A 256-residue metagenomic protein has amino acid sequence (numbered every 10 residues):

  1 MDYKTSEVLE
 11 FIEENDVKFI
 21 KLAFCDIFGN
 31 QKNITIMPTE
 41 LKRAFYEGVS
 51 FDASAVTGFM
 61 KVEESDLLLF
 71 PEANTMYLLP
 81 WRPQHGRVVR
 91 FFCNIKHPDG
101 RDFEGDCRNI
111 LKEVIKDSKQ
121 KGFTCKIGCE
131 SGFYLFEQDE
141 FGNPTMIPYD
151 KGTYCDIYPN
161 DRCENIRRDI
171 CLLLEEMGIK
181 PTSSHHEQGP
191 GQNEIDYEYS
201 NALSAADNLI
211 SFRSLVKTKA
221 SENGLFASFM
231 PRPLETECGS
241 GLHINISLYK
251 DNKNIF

Functional and structural regions predicted by a protein language model:
M1-F256: Glycine-rich, acidic/polar active-site loops that bind/position phosphate-bearing ligands
